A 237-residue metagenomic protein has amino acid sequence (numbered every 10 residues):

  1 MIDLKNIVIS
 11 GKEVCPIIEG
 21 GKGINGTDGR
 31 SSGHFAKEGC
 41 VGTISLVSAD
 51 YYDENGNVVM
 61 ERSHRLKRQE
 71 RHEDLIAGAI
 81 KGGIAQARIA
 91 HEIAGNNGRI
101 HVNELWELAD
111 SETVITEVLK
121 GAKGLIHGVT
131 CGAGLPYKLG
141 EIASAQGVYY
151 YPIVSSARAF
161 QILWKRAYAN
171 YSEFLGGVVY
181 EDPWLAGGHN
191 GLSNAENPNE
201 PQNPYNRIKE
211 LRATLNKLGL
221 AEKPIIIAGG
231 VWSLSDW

Functional and structural regions predicted by a protein language model:
M1-A221: Active-site entrance/lid segments in N-terminal catalytic domains of soluble metabolic enzymes
K223-W232: Glycine-rich beta-strand-to-loop/alpha-helix junction loops that act as flexible
L234-W237: Short, intrinsically disordered, charge-balanced linker/junction segments flanking boundaries in proteins
